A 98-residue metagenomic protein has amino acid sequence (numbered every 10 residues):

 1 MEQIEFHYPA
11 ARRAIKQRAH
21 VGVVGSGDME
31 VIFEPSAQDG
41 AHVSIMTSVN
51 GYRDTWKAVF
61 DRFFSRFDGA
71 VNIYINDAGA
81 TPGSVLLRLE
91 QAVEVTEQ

Functional and structural regions predicted by a protein language model:
M1-Q98: N-terminal intrinsically disordered, cationic/polar leader segments that include organellar targeting peptides
